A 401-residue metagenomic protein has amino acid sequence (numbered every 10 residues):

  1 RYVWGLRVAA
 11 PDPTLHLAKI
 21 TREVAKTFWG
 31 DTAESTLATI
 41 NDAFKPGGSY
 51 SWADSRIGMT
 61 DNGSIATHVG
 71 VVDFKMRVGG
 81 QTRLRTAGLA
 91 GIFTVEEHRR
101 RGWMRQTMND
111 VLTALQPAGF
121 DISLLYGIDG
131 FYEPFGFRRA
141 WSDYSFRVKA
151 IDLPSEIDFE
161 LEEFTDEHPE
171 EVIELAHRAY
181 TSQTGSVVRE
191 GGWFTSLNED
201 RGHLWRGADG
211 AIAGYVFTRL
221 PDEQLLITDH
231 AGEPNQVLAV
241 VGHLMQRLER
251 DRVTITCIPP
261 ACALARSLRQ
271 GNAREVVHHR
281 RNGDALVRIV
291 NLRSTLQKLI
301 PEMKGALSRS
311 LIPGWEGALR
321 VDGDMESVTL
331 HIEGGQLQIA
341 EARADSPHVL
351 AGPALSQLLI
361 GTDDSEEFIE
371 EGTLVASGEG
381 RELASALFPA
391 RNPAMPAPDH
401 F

Functional and structural regions predicted by a protein language model:
R1-D73, G79-G88, L153-G191, P221-L225: Short amphipathic alpha-helix that is part of the acyltransferase structural core
G91-T94, R99-L115, G232-Q246: Conserved acetyl-CoA-binding loop-helix of GNAT-fold acetyltransferases
M108, L112-G127, L248-P260: Conserved GNAT acetyl-CoA-binding A-motif
P117-D121, Y126-S145, P260-R281: Conserved active-site alpha-helix within GNAT-family acetyltransferase domains
R139-P260, A285, L292-P313: Amide-forming acyltransferase catalytic core, primarily the GNAT-like/NAT-type and related acyltransferase folds
G242-Q336, G380, F388-R391: Acidic, aliphatic-rich amphipathic alpha-helical segments
E341-F401: C-terminal interaction segments
